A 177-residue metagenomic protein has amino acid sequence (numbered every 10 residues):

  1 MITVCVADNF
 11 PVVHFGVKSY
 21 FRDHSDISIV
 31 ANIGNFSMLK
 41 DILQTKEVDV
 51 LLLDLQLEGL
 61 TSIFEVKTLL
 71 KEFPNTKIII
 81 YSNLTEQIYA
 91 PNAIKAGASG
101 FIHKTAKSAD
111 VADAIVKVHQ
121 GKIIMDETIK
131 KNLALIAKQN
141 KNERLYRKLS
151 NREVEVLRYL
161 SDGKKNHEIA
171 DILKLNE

Functional and structural regions predicted by a protein language model:
M1-V13, V17-F21, L149: Conserved acidic segment of CheY-like receiver
N9, Y81-T85, K104-A106: Conserved active-site segment of CheY-like receiver
N32-V50: Acidic, metal-coordinating helix/loop segments flanking the phosphotransfer/catalytic sites of two-component signaling
N35, T61-F64: Acidic catalytic/metal-coordinating carboxylates
D54-L55, S82: Active-site residues of response regulator receiver
I63-N75: Short amphipathic alpha-helix used as the core "switch/output" element in two-component signaling
Y89-I94, G100-N151, E155: Short, flexible helix-to-coil linker/hinge segments that flank and couple to helix-turn-helix
E143-E177: Helix-turn-helix DNA-binding segment
